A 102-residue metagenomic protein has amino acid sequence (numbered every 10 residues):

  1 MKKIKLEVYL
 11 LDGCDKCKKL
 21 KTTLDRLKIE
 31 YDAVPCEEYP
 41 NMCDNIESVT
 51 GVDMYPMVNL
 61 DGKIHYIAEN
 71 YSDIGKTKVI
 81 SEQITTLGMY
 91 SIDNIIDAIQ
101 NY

Functional and structural regions predicted by a protein language model:
M1-D32: Local sequence-structure signature of Cys/Sec-based thiol-disulfide redox active-site neighborhoods
D12, E37-E38, Y90: Short beta->alpha linker loops
T22, D44, D97: Replace "anionic and nucleotidyl ligands
V34-M54, I64: Thioredoxin-like thiol-disulfide oxidoreductase module
L60-Y102: Non-catalytic, surface beta->alpha helical segment in thiol-disulfide oxidoreductase systems
